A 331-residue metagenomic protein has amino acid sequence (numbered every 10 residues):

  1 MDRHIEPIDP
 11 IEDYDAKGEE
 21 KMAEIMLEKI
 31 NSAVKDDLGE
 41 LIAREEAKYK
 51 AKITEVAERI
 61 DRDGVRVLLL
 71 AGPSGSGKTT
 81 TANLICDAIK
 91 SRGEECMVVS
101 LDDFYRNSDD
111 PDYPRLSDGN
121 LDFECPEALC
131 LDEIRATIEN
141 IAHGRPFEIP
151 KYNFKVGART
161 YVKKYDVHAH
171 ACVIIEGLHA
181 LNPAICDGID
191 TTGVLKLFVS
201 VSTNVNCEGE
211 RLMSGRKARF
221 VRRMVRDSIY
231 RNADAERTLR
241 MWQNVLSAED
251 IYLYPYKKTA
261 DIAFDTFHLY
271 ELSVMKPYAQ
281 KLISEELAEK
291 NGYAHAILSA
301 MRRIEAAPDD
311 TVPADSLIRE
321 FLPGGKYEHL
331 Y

Functional and structural regions predicted by a protein language model:
I5-E55: Charged, amphipathic alpha-helical linker segments immediately N-terminal to NTP-binding catalytic cores
L38, A43, K50, D187-Y331: Conserved NTP phosphate-binding and transfer environment spanning the P-loop NTPase/kinase superfamily
R62, R135-T192, L239-Y256, E271: Glycine-rich phosphate-binding loop used to anchor ATP phosphates in small-molecule kinases, encompassing both
L68-L70: Hydrophobic anchor at the beta1->P-loop junction of P-loop NTPases
K78: Conserved lysine of the Walker
T81-I85, S100: Hydrophobic positions on the alpha1 helix immediately C-terminal to the Walker A/P-loop
D87-M97: Post-Walker A helix-loop "phosphate-sensing" segment adjacent to the P-loop in P-loop NTPases
M97-V99, R106-K155, C172: Conserved nucleotide-sensing/catalytic segment adjacent to the nucleotide-binding pocket in NTP-handling enzymes
